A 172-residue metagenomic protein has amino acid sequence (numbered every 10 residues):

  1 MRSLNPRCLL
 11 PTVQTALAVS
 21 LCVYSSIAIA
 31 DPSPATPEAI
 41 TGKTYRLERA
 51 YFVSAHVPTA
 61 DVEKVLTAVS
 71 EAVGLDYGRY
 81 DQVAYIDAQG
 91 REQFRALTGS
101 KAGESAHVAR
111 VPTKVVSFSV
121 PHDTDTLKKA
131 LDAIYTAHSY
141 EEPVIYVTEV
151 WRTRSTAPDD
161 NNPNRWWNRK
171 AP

Functional and structural regions predicted by a protein language model:
R2, L17-P172: Hydrophobic structural segments
S3-A16: Bacterial N-terminal signal peptides that target proteins for export
